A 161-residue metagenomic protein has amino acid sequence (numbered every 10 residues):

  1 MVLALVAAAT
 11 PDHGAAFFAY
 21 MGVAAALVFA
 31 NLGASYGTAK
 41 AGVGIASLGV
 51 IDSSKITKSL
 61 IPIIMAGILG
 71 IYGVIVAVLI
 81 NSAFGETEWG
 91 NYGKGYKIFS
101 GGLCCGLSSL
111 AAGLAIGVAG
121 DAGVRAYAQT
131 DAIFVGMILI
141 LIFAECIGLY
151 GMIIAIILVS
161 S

Functional and structural regions predicted by a protein language model:
M1-S161: Hydrophobic, small-residue-rich transmembrane alpha-helices and their short perimembrane loops in multi-pass membrane
